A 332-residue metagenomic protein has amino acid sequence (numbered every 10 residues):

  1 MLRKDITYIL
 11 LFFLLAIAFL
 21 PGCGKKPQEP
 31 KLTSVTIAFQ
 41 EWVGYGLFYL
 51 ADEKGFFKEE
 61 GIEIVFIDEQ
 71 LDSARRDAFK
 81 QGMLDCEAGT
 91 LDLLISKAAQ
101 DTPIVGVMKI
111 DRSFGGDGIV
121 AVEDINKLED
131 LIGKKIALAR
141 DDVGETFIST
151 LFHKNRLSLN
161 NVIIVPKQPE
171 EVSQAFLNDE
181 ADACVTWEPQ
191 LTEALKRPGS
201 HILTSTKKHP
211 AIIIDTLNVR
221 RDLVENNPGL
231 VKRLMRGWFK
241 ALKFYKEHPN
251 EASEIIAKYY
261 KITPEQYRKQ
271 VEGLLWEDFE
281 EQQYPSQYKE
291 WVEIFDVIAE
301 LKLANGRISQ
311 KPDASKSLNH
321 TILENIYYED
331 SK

Functional and structural regions predicted by a protein language model:
M1-I9: Bacterial N-terminal signal peptides that target proteins for export
L10-A18: Bacterial N-terminal signal peptides
L20-G22: C-terminal motif of bacterial Sec signal peptides marking the signal peptidase cleavage site
G24-K26: Bacterial signal peptide processing site
E29-S158, I163-P166, D182-P189, H201-S205 (+1 more regions): Short, glycine-/small- and polar/acidic-enriched structural segments that line small-molecule recognition paths
D92-L93, N161-V165, E170-Y260: Pocket-lining segment of extracytoplasmic ligand-binding domains
E225-S309: Secondary-structure end/capping motifs
I298-K332: Conserved C-terminal helix/tail region of periplasmic/extracytoplasmic solute-binding proteins
